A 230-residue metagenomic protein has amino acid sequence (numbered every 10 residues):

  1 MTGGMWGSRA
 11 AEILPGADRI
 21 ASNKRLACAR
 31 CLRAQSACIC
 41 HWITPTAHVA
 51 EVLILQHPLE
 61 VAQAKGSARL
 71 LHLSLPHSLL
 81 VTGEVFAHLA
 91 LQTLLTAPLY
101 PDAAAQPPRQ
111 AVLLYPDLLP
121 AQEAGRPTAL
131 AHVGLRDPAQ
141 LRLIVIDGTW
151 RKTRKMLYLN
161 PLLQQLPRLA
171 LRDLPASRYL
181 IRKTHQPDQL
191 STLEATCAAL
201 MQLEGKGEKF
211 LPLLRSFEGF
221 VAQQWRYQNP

Functional and structural regions predicted by a protein language model:
G4-A21: Short Cys/His-rich Zn2+-coordinating modules
K24, A34, H48: Short metal-coordination and nucleic-acid-contact micro-motifs, chiefly zinc-binding Cys/His arrays
C28-C31: Short cysteine-rich clusters marking metal-coordination/redox-active sites
R33-S36, C40: Short Cys/His-rich local motifs and their 1-3 flanking residues in nucleic-acid-associated proteins and small
H41-A68: Short microdomains enriched in Cys/His and/or Lys/Arg
A68-S74, A97, L159-L163: Short, solvent-exposed amphipathic alpha-helical segments in soluble enzyme and RNA/protein-processing domains
P76-R154: S-adenosyl-L-methionine/SAH cofactor-binding core of RNA-modifying enzymes
R142, W150-P230: C-terminal folded domains that constitute the principal catalytic or ligand-binding module of multi-domain proteins
